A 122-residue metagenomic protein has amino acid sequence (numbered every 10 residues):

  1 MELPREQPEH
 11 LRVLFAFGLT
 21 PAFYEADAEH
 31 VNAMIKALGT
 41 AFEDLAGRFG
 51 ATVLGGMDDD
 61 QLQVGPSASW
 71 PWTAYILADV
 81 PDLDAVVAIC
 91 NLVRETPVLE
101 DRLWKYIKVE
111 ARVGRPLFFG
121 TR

Functional and structural regions predicted by a protein language model:
M1-W72, V80-D84, G114-R122: Short S/T/G/P-rich N-terminal loop/turn motif that feeds into the first structured element of a domain
D44-L45, R102-Y106: Short, conserved catalytic or adaptor-binding loops enriched in Gly and charged residues
I76: Conserved, mostly hydrophobic/aromatic
L83-N91: Short amphipathic alpha-helices within nucleic acid-binding modules
V93-W104: A common structural junction motif
K105-P116: Conserved catalytic core of two-metal-ion nucleotidyltransferases
